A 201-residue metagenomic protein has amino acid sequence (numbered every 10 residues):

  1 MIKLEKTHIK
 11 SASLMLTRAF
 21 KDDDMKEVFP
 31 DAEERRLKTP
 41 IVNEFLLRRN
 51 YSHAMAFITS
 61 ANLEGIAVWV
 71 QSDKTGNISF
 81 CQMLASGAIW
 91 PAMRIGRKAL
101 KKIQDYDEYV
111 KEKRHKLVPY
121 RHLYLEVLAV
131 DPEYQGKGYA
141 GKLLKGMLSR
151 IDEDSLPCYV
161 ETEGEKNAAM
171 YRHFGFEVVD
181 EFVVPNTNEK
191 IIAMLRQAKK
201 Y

Functional and structural regions predicted by a protein language model:
M1-L14: A short beta-loop-alpha structural element at the N-terminal edge of CoA-dependent acyl/N-acetyltransferase catalytic
E33-M55: Active-site rim helix/loop that mediates acceptor-substrate recognition in acyltransferases
S52-V70: Conserved beta-hairpin
V68-V127, P185: Conserved acyl-donor/pantetheine-binding loop and adjacent beta-alpha core of acyl/acetyltransferases and related
R121-L123, R150-E163: Conserved GNAT acetyl-CoA-binding A-motif
E126-Q135, Y159-A168, V183-E189, L195-A198: Conserved beta-strand-loop-alpha-helix junction that forms the acyl-donor binding cleft
V130, G136-S149: Conserved acetyl-CoA-binding loop-helix of GNAT-fold acetyltransferases
G141, E153-S155, G164-E181: Conserved active-site alpha-helix within GNAT-family acetyltransferase domains
